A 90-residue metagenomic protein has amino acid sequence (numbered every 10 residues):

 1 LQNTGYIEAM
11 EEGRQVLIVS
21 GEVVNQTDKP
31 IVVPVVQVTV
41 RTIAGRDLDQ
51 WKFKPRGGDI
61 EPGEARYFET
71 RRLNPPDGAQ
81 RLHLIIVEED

Functional and structural regions predicted by a protein language model:
L1-G13: Low-complexity, acidic Ser/Thr/Pro/Gly-rich terminal tails and inter-domain linkers that flank the onset of structured
Q15-V19: Short, solvent-exposed loop/turn segments enriched in Ser/Thr/Gly
V23-T27: Asparagine-centered strand-capping/turn motif at beta-strand->loop junctions
V32-V33, A44-K54: Short beta-strand and strand-turn-strand segments in soluble, beta-rich domains
R56-E64: Short proline/glycine- and polar residue-rich coil/turn motifs
R66-F68: Short strand-edge motifs at loop-to-beta-strand transitions and within beta-strands of extracellular beta-rich domains
T70-N74: Short, hydrophobic beta-strand segments
P75-D90: Short, surface-exposed ligand- or partner-binding patches at beta-edge/loop junctions that are enriched in aromatics
